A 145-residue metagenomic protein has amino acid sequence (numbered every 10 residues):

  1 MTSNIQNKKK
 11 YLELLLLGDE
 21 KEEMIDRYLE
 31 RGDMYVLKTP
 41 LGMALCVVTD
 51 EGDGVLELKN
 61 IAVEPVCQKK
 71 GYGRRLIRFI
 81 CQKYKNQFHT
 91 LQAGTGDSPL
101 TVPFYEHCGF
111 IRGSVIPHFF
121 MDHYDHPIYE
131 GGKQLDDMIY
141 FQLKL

Functional and structural regions predicted by a protein language model:
M1-N7, I139, L145: Conserved N-terminal entry element of GNAT/NAT acetyltransferase domains
S3-P65, I77: Acetyl-CoA-dependent GNAT
G32-M34, L135-Y140: Short hydrophobic/aromatic beta-strand or adjacent loop that forms the aromatic wall/cage of a ligand/substrate-binding
C67, G71-F79: Conserved acetyl-CoA pyrophosphate-binding loop and the N-cap/start of the following alpha-helix in GNAT-like
K83-D97: Conserved GNAT acetyl-CoA-binding A-motif
Q92-G94, E106, I111-G132: Conserved catalytic-core motifs of GNAT/GCN5-like acyltransferases
